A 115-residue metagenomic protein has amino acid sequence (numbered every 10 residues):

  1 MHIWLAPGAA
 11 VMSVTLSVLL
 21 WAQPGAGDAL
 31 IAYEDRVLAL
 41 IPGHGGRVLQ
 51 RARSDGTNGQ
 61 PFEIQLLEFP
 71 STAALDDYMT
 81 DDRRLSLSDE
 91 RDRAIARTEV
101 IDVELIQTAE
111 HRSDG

Functional and structural regions predicted by a protein language model:
H2-E63, F69-T80, I101-G115: Short S/T/G/P-rich N-terminal loop/turn motif that feeds into the first structured element of a domain
L85-R93: C-terminal structural segments of small proteins and small subunits
A94-I95, V103: Charge-dense, low-complexity polyampholytic segments
